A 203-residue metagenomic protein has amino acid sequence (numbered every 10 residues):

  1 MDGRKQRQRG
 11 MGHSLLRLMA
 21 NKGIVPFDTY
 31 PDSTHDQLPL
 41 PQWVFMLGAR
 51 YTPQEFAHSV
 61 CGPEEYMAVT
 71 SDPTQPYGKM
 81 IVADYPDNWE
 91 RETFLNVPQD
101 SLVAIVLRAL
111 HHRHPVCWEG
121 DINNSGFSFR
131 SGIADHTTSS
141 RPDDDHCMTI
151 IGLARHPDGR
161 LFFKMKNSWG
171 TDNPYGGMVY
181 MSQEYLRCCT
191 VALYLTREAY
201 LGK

Functional and structural regions predicted by a protein language model:
M1-F56: Papain-like cysteine protease catalytic cores
D36-K203: Active-site signature of cysteine proteases
